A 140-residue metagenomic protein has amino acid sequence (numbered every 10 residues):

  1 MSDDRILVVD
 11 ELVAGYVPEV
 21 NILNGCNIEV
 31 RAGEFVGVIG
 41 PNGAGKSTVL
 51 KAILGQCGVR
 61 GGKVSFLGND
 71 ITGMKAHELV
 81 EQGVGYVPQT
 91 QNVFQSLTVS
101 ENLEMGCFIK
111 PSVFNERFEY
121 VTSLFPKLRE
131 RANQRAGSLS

Functional and structural regions predicted by a protein language model:
S2-V9, V13-G25, A32-E34, Q56-R60 (+1 more regions): A short, flexible loop at the N-terminus of ABC-type nucleotide-binding domains that lies
V36, S47-Q56: Short, conserved post-Walker A segment of ABC-type ATPase nucleotide-binding domains
V36-G37, Y86: Short beta-strand immediately N-terminal to the Walker A/P-loop
I39-P41: The feature captures the beta-strand-to-loop junction immediately N-terminal to the Walker
Q56, Q89-F94: Catalytic "switch" loops of ABC-type ATPases
G62-D70, Q82, F114-S123: Conserved ABC transporter NBD signature motif
T72-G73, V121-S138: Conserved ABC nucleotide-binding domain
S96-E104, A132: Short coil-to-helix segment of the ABC ATPase nucleotide-binding domain corresponding to the Q-loop/switch region
